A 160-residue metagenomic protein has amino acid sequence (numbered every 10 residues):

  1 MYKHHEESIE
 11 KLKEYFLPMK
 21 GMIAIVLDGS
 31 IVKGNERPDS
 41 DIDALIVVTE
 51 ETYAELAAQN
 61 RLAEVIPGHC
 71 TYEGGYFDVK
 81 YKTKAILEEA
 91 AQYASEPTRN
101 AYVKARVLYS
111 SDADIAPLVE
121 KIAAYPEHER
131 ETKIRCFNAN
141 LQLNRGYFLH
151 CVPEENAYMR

Functional and structural regions predicted by a protein language model:
M1, E64-M159: Conserved NTP/Mg2+-binding pocket subregion across the NTase superfamily
M1-I23, D28-D39, L45-S95, R99: Metal-dependent nucleotidyltransferase catalytic core
